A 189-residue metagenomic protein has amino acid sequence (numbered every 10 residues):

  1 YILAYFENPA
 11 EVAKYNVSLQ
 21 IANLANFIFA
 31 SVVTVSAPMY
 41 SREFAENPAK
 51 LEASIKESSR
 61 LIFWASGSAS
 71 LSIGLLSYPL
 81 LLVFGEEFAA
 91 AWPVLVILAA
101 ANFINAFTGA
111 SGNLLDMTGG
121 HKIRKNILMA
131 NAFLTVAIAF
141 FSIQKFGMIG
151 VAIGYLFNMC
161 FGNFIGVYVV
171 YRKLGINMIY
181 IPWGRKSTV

Functional and structural regions predicted by a protein language model:
I2-N23, A89-W92, M148-I153: Interfacial/gating helices of multi-pass transporter permease domains
A4, Y15-A37, A65-A69, L98-T108 (+1 more regions): Transmembrane helix-bundle signature of multi-pass secondary active exporters and lipid flippases
P9-E11, K56, L75-F103: Interfacial segments at transmembrane-helix termini and the short loops linking adjacent helices
S18, A22-P48, E52-I55, G112-M117: Helix-loop junctions and terminal segments of transmembrane helices in multi-pass membrane transport/translocation
Q20-N23, S70, N102, L128-F133 (+1 more regions): Residue-level recognition of pore/gate-forming positions within transmembrane alpha-helices of multi-pass
P48-L76, W92-L95: Interfacial transmembrane-helix starts/ends
S77, L81, W92, G119-K122 (+2 more regions): Membrane-interface helix-loop junctions in multi-pass transport and translocation proteins
A100-A130, V170: Membrane-interface junctions at transmembrane-helix termini in multi-pass inner-membrane proteins
